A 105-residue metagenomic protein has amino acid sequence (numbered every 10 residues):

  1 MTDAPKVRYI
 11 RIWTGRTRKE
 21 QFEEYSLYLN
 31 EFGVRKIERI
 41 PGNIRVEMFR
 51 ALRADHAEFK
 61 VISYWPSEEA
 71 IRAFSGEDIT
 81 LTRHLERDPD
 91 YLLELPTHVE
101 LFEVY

Functional and structural regions predicted by a protein language model:
M1, F22-E24, A70-R72: Intrinsically disordered, low-complexity acidic/polar segments
M1-V7, E47-A57, R83-Y105: Glycine-rich beta-strand-turn "strand-cap" elements at beta-sheet edges
P5-R11, E20-S26, F59-Y64, T97: A broad, low-specificity signal for short, low-complexity segments enriched in glycine/proline and polar/charged
V7, V34-I37, F59, E68 (+1 more regions): Low-complexity, intrinsically disordered short peptide segments enriched in small/polar/basic residues
Y9-R16, R45-E77: Short, well-ordered beta-strand segments in beta-rich or mixed alpha/beta enzyme and ligand-binding folds
T14-F22, L27-E31, R53-E58, Y105: Short low-complexity stretches enriched in small and charged residues
K19-R45, I79-D88: Short amphipathic alpha-helical segments
R39-N43, Y64-P66, A73-E77, R87-L93 (+1 more regions): Short, surface-exposed, polar/charged, turn-prone segments marking secondary-structure boundaries
